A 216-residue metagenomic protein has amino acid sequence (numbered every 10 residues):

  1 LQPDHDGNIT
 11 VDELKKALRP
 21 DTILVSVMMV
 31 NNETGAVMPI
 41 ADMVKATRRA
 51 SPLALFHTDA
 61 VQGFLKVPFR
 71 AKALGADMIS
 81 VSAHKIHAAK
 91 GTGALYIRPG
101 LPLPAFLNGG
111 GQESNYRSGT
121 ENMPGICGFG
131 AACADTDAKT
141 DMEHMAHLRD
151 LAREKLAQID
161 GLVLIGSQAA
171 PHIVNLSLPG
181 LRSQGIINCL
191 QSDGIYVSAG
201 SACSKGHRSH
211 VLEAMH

Functional and structural regions predicted by a protein language model:
L1-H216: Pyridoxal 5′-phosphate
